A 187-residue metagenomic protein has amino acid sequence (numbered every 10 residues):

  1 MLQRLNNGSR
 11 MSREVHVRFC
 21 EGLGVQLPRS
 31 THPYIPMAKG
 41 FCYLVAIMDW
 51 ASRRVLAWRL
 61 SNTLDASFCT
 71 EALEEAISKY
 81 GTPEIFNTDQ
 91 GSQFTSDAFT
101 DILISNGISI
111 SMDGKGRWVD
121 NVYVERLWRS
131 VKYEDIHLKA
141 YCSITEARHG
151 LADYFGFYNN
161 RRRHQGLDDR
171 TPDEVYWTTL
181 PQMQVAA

Functional and structural regions predicted by a protein language model:
L2-G8, T31-A187: Charged DNA-binding/catalytic regions of mobile-element recombinases
G8, G22-G24: Residue-identity detector for glycine
R13, G24-V25: Short, compositionally biased pre-sequence/patch detector
